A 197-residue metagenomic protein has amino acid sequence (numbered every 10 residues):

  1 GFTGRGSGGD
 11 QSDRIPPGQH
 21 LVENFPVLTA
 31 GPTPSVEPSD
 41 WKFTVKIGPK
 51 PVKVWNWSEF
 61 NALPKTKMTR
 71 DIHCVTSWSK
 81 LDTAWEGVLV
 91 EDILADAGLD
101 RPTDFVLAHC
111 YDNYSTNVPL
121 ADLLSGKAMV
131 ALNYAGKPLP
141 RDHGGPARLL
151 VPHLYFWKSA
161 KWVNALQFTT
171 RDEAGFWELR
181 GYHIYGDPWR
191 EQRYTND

Functional and structural regions predicted by a protein language model:
F2-D197: Structured, non-membrane catalytic/scaffold regions adjacent to prosthetic-group chemistry
